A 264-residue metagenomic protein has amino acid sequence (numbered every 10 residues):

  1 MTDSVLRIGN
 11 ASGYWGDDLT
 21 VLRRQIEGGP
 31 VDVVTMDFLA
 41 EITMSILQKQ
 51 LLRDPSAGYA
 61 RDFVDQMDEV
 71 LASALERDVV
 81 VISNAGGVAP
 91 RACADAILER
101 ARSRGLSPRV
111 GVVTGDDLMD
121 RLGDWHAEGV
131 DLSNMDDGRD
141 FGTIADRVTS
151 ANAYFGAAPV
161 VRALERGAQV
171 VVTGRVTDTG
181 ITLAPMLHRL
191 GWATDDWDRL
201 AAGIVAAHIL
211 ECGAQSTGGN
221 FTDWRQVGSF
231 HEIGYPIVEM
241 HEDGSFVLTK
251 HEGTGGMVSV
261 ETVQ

Functional and structural regions predicted by a protein language model:
T2-H126, F141-Y154, P159, E165 (+4 more regions): Metallocofactor- and cofactor-centric catalytic cores in central/energy metabolism, strongly enriched
L51-R61, A184-D198: A short, gly/pro- and small-residue-rich
C93-L98, T177-G191: Short Gly/Thr/Asp-enriched flexible loops that form oxyanion-binding sites at enzyme active sites
R100-R102, A127-D131, R189-G191: Short, hinge-like loop/turn segments at secondary-structure boundaries
T114-L118, V172, T177-D178, G213 (+1 more regions): Glycine-rich beta-alpha junction loops
E128-G142: A polyampholytic, Gly/Pro-enriched intrinsically disordered region
A163, G167-T182: Glycine-rich phosphate-binding loop
L200-Q264: A conserved active-site cap/scaffold subdomain adjacent to cofactor or substrate pockets
